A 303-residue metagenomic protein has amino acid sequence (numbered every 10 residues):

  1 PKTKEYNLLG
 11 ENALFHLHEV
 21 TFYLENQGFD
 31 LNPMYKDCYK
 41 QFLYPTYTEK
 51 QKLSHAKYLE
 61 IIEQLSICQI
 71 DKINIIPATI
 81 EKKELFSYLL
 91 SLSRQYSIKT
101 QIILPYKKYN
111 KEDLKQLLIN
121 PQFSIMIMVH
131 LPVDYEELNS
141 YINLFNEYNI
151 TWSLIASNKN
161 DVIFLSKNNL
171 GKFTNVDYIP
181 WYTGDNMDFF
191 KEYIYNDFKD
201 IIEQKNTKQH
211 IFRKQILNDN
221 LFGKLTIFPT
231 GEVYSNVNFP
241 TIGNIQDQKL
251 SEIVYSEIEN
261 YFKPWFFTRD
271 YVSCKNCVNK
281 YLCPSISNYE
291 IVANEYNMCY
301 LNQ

Functional and structural regions predicted by a protein language model:
P1-N7, F212-F262: A broadly conserved sequence feature marking short terminus-proximal activation segments in nucleic acid-centric
P1-N74, E259-N260: N-terminal [4Fe-4S]-dependent radical SAM core
E19, Y39-H55, I67-K83, R94-K111 (+3 more regions): Core AdoMet radical
E60-I67, L89-Q95, Q116-N120, N143-L144: Leucine-rich repeat
E84-Y88, N110-L118, E137-Y141, L165: Distinct, well-ordered alpha-helical segments
E137, N143-M187, N294-Q303: Non-catalytic interaction/Regulatory regions outside core domains
V162-F239, K280-L282: A C-terminal junction/extension of Radical SAM enzymes
I242-Q303: Flexible mid-to-C-terminal extensions adjoining Fe-S/redox cofactors in radical SAM and related proteins
